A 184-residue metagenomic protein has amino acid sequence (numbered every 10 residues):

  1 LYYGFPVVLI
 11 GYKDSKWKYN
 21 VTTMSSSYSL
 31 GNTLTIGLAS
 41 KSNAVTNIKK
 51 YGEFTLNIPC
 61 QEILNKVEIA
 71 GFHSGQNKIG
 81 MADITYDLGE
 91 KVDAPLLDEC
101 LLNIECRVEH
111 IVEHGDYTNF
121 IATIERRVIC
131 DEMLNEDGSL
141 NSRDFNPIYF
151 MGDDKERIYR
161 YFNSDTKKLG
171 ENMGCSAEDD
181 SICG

Functional and structural regions predicted by a protein language model:
L1-G184: Basic, polyanion-binding surface patches
